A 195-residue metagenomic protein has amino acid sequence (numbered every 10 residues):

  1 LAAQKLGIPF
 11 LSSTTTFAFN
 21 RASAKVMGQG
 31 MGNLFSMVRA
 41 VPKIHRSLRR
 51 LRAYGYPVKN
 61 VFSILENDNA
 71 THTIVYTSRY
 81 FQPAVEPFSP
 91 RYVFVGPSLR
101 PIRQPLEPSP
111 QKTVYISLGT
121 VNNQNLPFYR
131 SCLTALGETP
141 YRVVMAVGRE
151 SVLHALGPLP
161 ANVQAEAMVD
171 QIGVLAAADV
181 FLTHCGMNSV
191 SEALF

Functional and structural regions predicted by a protein language model:
L1-T113, G119-R130, G137-R142: Nucleotide-sugar-dependent glycosyltransferase catalytic domains
S13, V95, S117, A146-G148 (+2 more regions): Generic beta-strand/beta-sheet core signal
A22-S23, A155, L194: Short Asp/Glu-rich motifs
S78, G119, G148, D179 (+1 more regions): Short glycine-/small-residue-rich Rossmann-like dinucleotide-binding loops
F81, V121-N123, E150-V152, Q171 (+1 more regions): Short, catalytically relevant binding-site loops at active-site mouths
T113, E138, V147, I172 (+1 more regions): Ligand-binding pocket scaffold of soluble enzyme catalytic domains
P140, M145-V147, S151-V169: Nucleotide-activated donor-binding/catalytic signature segment of Leloir-type glycosyltransferases, i.e., the conserved
E166-F195: A donor-sugar binding/catalytic signature common to diverse glycosyltransferases and related nucleotide-sugar
